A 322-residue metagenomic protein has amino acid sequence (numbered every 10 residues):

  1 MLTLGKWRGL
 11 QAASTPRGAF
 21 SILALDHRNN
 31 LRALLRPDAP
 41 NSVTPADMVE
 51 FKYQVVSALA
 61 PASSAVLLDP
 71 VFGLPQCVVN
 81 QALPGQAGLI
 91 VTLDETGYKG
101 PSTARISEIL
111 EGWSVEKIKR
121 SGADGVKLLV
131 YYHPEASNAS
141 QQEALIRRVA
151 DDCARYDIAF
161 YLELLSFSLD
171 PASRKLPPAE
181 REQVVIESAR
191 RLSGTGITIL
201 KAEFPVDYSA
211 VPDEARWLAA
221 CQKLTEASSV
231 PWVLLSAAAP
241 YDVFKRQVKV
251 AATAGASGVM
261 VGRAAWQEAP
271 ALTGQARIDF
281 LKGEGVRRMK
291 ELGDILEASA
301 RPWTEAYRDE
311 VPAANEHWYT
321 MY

Functional and structural regions predicted by a protein language model:
M1-D124, L129-P134, G196, D242-V243 (+5 more regions): Alpha/beta catalytic barrel-like cores
L2, P134-A144, S173-V184, S236-K245: Active-site glycine- and acidic-residue-rich loops that bind and position anionic ligands or nucleotide-like cofactors
V66-P70, V126-N138, E180-D213: Catalytic beta/alpha-barrel core
N80-T96, Q142-L165, R181, D213-L234 (+1 more regions): Alpha-helix-loop-beta-strand connector modules within alpha/beta enzyme cores
I118-Y132, R155-D170: A short mid-domain helix/strand-loop element embedded in enzyme catalytic domains that forms or borders the active-site
L164-A172, L176-P177, A202-P205, A269: Active-site-proximal loop/short-helix segments that contain or immediately flank catalytic acid/base residue(s)
P205-A265: Glycine/small-residue-rich hydrophobic helix-like segments
